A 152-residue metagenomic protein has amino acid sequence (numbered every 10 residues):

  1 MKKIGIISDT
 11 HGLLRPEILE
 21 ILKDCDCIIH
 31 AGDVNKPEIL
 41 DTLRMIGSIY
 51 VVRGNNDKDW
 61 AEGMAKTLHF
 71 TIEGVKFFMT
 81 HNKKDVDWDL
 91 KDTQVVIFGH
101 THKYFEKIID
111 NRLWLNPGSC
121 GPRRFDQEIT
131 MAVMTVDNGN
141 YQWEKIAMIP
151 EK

Functional and structural regions predicted by a protein language model:
M1-I49, D57-K66, Q127-T130, N138 (+1 more regions): N-terminal active-site segment of His-dependent metallophosphoesterases
I7-G12, G32-V34, G54-D57, N82-K84 (+2 more regions): Active-site metal-binding loops of divalent metal-dependent hydrolases
Y50, T71, K76-E144: Conserved beta-sheet core of the metallophosphoesterase superfamily
W143-K152: Short, solvent-exposed aromatic-acidic interface loops
